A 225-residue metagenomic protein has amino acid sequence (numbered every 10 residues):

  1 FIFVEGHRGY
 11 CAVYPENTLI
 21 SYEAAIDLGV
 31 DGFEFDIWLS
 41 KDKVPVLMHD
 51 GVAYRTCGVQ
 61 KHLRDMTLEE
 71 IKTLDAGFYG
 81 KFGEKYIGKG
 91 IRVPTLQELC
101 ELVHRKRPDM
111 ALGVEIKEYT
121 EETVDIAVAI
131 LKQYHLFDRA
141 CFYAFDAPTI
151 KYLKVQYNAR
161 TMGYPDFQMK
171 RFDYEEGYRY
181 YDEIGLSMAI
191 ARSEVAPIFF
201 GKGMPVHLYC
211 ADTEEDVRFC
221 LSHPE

Functional and structural regions predicted by a protein language model:
F1-E225: Phosphate-group recognition and catalysis centered on beta-loop-alpha active-site segments
